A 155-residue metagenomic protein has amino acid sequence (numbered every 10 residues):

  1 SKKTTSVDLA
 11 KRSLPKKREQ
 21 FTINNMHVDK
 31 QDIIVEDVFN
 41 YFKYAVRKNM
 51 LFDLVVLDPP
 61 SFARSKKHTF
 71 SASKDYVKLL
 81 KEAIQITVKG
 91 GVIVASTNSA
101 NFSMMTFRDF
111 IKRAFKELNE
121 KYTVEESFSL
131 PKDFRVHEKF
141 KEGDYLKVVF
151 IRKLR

Functional and structural regions predicted by a protein language model:
K3-D8: Conserved SAM-binding motif I beta-strand of class I
L9-S13, D37, A72-L80: A general structural motif
R12-V56: S-adenosyl-L-methionine
S13-L14, Y41-F42, S61-S65, N101-M104 (+1 more regions): Flexible loop/turn segments at secondary-structure boundaries
V46, V77-I84, K112: A structural alpha-helix within SAM-dependent methyltransferase catalytic domains
F52-E82: Mobile active-site "lid"/loop adjacent to the S-adenosyl-L-methionine
K78, V92, T97-R155: C-terminal catalytic and target-recognition region of SAM-dependent MTase-like enzymes, primarily methyltransferases
T87-K89: Helix-to-beta-strand junctions that scaffold the AdoMet/dcAdoMet cofactor pocket in Class I SAM-dependent enzymes
